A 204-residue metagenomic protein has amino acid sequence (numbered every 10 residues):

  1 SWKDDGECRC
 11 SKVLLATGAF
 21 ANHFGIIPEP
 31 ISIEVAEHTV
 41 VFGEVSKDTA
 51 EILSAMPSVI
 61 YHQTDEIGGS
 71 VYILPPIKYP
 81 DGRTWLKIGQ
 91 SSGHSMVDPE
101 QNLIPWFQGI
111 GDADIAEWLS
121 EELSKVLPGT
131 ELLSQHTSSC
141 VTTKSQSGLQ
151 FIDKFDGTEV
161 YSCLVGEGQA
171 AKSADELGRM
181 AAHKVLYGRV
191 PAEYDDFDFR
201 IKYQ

Functional and structural regions predicted by a protein language model:
S1: A conserved short coil-to-beta-strand element within the FAD-binding core of flavoproteins
D4: Active-site-proximal alpha-helical scaffold in enzymes
E7-C8, K12, T17-G157: Active-site substrate-recognition segment that forms the wall of the catalytic cavity or substrate channel
W118-Q204: C-terminal catalytic lobe of FAD-dependent flavoproteins
